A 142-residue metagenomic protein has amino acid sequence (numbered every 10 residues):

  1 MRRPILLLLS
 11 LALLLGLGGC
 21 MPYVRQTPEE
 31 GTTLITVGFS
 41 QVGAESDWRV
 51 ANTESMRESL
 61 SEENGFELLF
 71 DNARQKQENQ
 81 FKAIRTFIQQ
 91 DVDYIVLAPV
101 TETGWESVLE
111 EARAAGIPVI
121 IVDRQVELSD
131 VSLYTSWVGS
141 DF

Functional and structural regions predicted by a protein language model:
M1-T36, E62, E110-I117: Short, low-complexity disordered leader/linker segments with a strong preference for bacterial N-terminal type II
R25, S61-N64, S136-F142: Bacterial carbohydrate/catabolite-sensing allosteric modules
L34-E63, L68-K82, T86, V92 (+1 more regions): Extracytoplasmic "Venus flytrap"
I35, N64-F66, D91-D93, A114-V119 (+1 more regions): Loop/turn elements at helix/coil->beta-strand transitions in domains of secreted/extracellular proteins
T103-F142: Flexible loop/hinge segments that line or gate small-molecule binding clefts
